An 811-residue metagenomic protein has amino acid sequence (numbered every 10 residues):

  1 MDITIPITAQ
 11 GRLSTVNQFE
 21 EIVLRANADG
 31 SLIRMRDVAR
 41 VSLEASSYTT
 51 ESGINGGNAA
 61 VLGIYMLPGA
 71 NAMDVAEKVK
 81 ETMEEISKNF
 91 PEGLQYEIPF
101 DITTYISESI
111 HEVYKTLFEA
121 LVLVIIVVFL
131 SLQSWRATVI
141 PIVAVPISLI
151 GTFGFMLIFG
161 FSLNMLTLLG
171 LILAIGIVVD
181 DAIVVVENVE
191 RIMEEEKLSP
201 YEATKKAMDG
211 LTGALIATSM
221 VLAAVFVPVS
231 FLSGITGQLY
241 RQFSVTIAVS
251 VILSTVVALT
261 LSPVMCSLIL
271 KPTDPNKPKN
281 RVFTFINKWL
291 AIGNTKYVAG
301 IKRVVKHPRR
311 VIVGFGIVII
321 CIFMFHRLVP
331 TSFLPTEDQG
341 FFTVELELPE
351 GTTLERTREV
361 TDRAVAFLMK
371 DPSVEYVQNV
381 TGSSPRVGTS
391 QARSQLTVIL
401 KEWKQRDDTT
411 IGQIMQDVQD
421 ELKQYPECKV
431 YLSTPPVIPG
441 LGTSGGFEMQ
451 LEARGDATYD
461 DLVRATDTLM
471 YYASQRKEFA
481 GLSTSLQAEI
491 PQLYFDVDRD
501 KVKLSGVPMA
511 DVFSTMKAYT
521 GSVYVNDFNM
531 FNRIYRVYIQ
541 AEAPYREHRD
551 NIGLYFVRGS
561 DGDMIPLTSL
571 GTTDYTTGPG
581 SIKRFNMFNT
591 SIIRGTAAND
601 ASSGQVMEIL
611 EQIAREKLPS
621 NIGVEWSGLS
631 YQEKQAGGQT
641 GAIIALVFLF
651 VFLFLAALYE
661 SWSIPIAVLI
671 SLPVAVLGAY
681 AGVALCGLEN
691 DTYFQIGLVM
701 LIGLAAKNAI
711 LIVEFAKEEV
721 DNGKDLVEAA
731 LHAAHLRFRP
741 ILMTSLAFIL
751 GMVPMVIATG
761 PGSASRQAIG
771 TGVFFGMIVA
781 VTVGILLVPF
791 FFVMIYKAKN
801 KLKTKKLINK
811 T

Functional and structural regions predicted by a protein language model:
T8-S47, A70, D74-Y96, L328 (+7 more regions): Surface-exposed amphipathic alpha-helical segments in non-transmembrane regions that serve as interaction surfaces
A26, F161, V229-L239, I312-T352 (+4 more regions): Transmembrane helices with small-residue packing motifs
D37-R40, E51-I126, G210, P228 (+8 more regions): Juxtamembrane "pre-transmembrane" interface segments
Q95, V122-S131, W135-R191, F231 (+8 more regions): Hydrophobic transmembrane alpha-helices and their membrane-interface caps in long multi-pass transport proteins
P99, I106, I110, V186 (+4 more regions): Helix-loop junctions and hydrophobic alpha-helical segments within the transmembrane domains of large membrane
G176, A207-G210, A217-P278: Hydrophobic alpha-helical segments
L211, R281-P335, H735: Signature of alpha-helical transmembrane segments and their immediate interfacial
T260-M265, G760-T811: Hydrophobic alpha-helical transmembrane segments of membrane transport and translocation systems, primarily multi-pass
